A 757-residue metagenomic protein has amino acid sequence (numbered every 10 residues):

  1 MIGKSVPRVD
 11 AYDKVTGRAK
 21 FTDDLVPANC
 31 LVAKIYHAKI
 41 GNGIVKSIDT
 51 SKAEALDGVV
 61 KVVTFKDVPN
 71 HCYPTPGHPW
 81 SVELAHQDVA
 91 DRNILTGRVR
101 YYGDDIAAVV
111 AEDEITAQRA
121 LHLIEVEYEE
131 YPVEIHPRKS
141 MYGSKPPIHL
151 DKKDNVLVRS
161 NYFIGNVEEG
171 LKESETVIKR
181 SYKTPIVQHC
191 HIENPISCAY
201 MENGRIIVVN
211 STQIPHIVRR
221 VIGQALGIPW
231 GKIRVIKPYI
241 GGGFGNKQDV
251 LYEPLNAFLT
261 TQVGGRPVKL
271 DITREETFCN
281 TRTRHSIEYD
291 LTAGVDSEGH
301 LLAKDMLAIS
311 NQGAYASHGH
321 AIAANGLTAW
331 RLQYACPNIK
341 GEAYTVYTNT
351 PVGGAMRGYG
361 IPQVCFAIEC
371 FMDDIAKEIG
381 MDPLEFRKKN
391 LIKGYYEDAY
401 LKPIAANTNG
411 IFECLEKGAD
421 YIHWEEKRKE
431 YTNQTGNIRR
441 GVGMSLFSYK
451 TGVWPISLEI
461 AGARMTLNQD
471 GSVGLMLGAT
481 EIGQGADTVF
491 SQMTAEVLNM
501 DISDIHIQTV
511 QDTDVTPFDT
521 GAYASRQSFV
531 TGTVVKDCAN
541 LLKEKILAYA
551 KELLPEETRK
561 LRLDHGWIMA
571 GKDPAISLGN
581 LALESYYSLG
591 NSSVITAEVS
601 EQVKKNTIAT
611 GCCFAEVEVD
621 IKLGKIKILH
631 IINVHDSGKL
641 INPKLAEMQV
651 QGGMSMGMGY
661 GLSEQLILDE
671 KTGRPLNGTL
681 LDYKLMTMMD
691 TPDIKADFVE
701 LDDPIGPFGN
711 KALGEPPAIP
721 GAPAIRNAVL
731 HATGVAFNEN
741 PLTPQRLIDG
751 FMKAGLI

Functional and structural regions predicted by a protein language model:
M1-D154, V177-R180, G264: Flexible, low-hydrophobicity surface segments
K4, D10-D13, V82-H86, D154-S197 (+6 more regions): Glycine-rich loop/linker segments at domain edges
F65-K66, G227-K232, T261-V268, S297 (+3 more regions): C-terminal catalytic domains of large/alpha subunits in multi-subunit enzymes
C72-G77, A120-L123, R219-V221, F244-V250 (+11 more regions): Short acidic, glycine/serine/threonine-rich loops at helix termini
G97-R98, P229-G231, I236-K237, Q262-T273 (+1 more regions): Conserved catalytic cysteine-centered active-site region of acyl-thioester-dependent Claisen-condensing enzymes
S144-L226, N390-S472, V599, L676-M688 (+1 more regions): Helix-loop-helix junctions that connect adjacent transmembrane helices in secondary transporters/permeases, recognized
Y239, G243-L270, A486-M493: Thiamine diphosphate
